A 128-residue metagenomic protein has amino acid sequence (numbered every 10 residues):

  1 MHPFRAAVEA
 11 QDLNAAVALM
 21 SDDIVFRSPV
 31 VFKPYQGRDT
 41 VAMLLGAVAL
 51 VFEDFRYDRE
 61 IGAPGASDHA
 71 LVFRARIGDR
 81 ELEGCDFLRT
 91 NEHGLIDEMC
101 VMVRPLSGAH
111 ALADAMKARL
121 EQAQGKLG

Functional and structural regions predicted by a protein language model:
M1-G128: C-terminal and inter-domain tail/linker signature
